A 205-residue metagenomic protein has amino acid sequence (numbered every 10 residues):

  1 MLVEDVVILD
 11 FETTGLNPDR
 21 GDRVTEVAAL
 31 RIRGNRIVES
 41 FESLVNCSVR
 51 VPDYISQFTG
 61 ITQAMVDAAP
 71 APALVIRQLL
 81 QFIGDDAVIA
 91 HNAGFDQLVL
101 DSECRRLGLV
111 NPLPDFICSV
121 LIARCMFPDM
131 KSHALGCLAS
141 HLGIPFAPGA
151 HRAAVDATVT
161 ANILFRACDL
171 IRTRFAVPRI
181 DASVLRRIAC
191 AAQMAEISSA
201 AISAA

Functional and structural regions predicted by a protein language model:
M1, A161-A205: Acidic two-metal-ion nuclease catalytic site recognized across multiple nuclease folds, prominently DnaQ/RNase D-T
M1-P114, P128-D129, H133, C137-H151: Conserved non-catalytic scaffold segment of RNase H-like nuclease domains
L113-R124: A short, structured active-site edge motif that brings together acidic residues
I122, L138, V159, I163-R166: Generic recognition of well-ordered alpha-helical segments
V155: Acidic donor-binding loop at a coil-to-helix junction in glycosyltransferase catalytic cores that engages
